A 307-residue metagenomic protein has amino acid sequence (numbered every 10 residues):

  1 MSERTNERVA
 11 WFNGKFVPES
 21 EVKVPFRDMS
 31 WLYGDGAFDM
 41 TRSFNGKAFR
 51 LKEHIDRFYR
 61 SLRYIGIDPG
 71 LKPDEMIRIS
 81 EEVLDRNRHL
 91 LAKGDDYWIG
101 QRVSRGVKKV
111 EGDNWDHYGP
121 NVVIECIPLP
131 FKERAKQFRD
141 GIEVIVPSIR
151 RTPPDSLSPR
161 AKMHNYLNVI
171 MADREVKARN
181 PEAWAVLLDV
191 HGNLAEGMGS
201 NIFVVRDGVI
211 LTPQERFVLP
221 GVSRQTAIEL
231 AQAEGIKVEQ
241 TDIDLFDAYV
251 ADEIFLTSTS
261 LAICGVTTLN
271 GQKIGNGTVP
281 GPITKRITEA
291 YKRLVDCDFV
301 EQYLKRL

Functional and structural regions predicted by a protein language model:
M1-V186, V190-H191, L219, I228-L307: Conserved alpha/beta cores of soluble small-molecule-handling proteins
A185-V186, N193-E215, P220: Glycine- and Gly-Pro-enriched alpha-helical subdomains that act as flexible, kink-prone "lid/hinge" or packing modules
S223-R224: Secondary-structure junction motif
